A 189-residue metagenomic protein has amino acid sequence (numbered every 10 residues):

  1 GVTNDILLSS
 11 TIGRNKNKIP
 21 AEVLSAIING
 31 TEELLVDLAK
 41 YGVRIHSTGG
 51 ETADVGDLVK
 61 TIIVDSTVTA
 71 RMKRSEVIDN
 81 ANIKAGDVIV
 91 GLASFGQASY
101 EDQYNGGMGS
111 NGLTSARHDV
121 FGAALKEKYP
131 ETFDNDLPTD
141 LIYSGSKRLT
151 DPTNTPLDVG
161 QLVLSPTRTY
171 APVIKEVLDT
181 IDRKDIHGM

Functional and structural regions predicted by a protein language model:
G1-M189: Helix-biased detector of long, well-ordered alpha-helical tracts
